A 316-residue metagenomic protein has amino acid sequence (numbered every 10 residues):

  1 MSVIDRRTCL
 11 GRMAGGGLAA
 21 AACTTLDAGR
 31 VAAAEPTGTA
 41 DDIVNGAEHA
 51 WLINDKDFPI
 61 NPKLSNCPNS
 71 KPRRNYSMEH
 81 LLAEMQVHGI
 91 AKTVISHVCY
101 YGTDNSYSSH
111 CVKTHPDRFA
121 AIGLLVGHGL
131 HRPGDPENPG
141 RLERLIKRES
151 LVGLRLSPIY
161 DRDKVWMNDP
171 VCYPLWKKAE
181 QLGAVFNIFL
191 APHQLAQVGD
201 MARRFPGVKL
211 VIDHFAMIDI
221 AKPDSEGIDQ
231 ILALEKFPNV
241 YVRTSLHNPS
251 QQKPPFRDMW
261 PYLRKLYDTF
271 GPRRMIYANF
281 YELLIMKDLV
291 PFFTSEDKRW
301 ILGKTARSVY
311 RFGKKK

Functional and structural regions predicted by a protein language model:
V3-L26, E35-D42, L64-K92, R264-K265 (+2 more regions): Mid-to-C-terminal alpha-helical segments outside catalytic/metal-binding sites
R30-A32: Sec/Tat signal peptide C-region and signal peptidase I cleavage site
E35-W166, P170, P174, K178 (+1 more regions): Mid-domain alpha/beta scaffold segments of enzyme catalytic cores
P36, V152, V165-I276, T305 (+1 more regions): Catalytic pocket-lining loop regions of alpha/beta-barrel enzymes, especially the amidohydrolase/enolase/GH5 lineages
I43, T93, F119-A121, F186 (+4 more regions): Hydrophobic/aromatic residues located in beta-strands of well-ordered beta-sheets within soluble catalytic
H49, V98, L124-H128, S157-I159 (+4 more regions): Active-site beta-loop-alpha junctions enriched in small/polar residues
D104-N105, Q194-V198, L283-M286: Short, well-ordered alpha-helical microsegments
V112, A202, K287-V290: A conserved amphipathic alpha-helix that caps or lines the catalytic cleft of carbohydrate- and lipid-modifying enzymes
